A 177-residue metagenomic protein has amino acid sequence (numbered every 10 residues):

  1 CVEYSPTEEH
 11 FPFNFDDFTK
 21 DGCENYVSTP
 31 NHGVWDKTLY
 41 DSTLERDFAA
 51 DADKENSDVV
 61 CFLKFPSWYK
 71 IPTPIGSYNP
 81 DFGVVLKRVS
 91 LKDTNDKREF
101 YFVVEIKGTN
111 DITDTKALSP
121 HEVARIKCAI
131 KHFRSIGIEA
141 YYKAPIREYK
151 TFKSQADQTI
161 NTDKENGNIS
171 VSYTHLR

Functional and structural regions predicted by a protein language model:
C1-L176: Electrostatic, structured charged patches in enzyme active sites and in nucleic-acid/phosphate-binding
